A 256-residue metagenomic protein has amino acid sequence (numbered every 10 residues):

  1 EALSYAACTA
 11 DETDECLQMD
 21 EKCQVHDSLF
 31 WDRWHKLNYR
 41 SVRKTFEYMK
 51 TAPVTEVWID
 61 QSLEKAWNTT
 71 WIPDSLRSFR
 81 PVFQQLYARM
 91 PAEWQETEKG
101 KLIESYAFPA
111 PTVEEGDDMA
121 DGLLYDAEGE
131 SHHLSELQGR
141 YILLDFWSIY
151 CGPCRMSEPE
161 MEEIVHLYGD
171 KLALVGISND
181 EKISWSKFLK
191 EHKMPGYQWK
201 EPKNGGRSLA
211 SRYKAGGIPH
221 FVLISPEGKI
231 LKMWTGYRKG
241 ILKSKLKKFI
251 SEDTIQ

Functional and structural regions predicted by a protein language model:
E1-H132: Oxidative protein folding and maturation machinery
G116, L137-Q138, Y168-G169, E191-H192 (+1 more regions): A structural signal for short secondary-structure junctions
L123-Y125, V175, L189-E227: Short, internal strand/loop/helix patches that form the active-site neighborhood or redox-interaction surface
Q138-G139, F146-E163: Conserved redox-active cysteine motifs that mediate thiol-disulfide chemistry, especially di-cysteine Cys-X(1-2)-Cys
R140-I142, P219: Alpha/beta-hydrolase fold active-site loops
L144, W185, Q198: Hydrophobic, well-ordered secondary-structure elements that form the walls of internal hydrophobic environments
R155-H192, N204-S211, S244: Structural microenvironment flanking redox-active thiols in thiol-disulfide oxidoreductases
G217-I218, K229-T254: Non-catalytic, surface beta->alpha helical segment in thiol-disulfide oxidoreductase systems
